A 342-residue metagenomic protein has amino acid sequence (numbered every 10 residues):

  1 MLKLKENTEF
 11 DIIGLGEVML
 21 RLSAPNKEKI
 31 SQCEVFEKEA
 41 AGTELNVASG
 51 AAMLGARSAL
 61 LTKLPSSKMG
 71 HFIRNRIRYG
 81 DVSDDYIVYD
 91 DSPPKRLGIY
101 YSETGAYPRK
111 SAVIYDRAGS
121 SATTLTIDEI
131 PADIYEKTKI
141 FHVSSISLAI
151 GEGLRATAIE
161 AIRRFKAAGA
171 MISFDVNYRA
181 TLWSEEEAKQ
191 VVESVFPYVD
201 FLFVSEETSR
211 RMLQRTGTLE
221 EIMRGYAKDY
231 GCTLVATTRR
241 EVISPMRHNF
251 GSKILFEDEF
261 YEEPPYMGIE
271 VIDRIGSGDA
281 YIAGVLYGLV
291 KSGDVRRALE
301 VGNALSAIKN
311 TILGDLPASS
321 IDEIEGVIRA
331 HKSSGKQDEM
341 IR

Functional and structural regions predicted by a protein language model:
M1-K29: Positively charged, low-complexity intrinsically disordered leader regions
S31-A41, Y261-G276: Short pre-catalytic strand/loop immediately N-terminal to key active-site residues, enriched for Gly-Thr
T43-M53, A158-R164: Histidine-anchored nucleotide/phosphate-binding helix
N46-S58, Y79, G288-K291: Alpha-helix C-terminal capping segments
R57-S145, I324-R342: Conserved N-terminal subdomain of the carbohydrate kinase-like
F165-M171, Y230-T233: A short helix->loop->beta-strand "cap" motif at the edges of active sites that frequently abuts
L182-D258: Conserved phosphate/ATP/ADP-binding segment of small-molecule kinases
P265-G335, E339-R342: Conserved post-catalytic alpha-helical subdomain immediately downstream of the catalytic base and nucleotide-binding
